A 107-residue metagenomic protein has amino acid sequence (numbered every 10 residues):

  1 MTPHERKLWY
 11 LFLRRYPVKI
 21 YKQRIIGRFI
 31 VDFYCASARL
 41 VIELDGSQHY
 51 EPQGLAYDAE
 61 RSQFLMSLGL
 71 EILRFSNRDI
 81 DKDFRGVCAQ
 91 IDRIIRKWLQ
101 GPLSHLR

Functional and structural regions predicted by a protein language model:
M1-R107: Nucleic-acid endo/exonuclease domains
